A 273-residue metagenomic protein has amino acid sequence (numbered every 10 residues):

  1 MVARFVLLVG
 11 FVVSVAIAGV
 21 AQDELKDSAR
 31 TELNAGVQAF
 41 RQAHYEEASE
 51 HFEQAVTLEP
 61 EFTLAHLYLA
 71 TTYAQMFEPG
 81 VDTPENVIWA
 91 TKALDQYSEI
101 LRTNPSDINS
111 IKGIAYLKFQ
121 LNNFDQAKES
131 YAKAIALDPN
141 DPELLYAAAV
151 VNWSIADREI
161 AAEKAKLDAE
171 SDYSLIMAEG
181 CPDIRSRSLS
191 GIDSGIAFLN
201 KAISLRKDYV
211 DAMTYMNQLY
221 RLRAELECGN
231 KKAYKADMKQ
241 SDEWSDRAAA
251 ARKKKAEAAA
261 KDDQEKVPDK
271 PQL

Functional and structural regions predicted by a protein language model:
V6-A16: Bacterial N-terminal signal peptides
G19-T31, K232: TPR-adjacent "capping" and linker segments in tetratricopeptide-repeat scaffold/adaptor proteins
D27-Q54, L58, V81, C181: Alpha-helical segment of the N-proximal tetratricopeptide repeat
E46, Y73-E99, Q120, V151-K201 (+1 more regions): Short coil/linker segments at helix-helix boundaries
